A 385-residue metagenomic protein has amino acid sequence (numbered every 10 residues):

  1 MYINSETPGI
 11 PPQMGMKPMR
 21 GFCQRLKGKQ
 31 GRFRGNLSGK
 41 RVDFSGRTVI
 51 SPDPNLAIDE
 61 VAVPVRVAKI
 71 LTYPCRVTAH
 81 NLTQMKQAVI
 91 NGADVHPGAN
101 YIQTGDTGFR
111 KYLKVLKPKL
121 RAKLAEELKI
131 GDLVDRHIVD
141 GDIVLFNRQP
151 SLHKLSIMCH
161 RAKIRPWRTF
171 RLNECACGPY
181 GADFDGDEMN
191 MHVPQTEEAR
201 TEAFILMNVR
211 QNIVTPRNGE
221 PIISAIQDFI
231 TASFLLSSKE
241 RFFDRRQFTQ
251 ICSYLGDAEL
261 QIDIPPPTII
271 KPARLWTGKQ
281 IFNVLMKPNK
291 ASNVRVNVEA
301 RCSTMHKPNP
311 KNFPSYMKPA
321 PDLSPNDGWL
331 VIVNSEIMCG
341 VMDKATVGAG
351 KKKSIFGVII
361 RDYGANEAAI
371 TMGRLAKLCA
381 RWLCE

Functional and structural regions predicted by a protein language model:
M1-F204, N208-I213, D263-K290, N297 (+9 more regions): Core mixed alpha/beta domains of very large multi-subunit molecular machines
K17, S45, F184, E198 (+3 more regions): Charged, alpha-helix-enriched surfaces in structured cytosolic catalytic cores of large nucleotide-utilizing machines
Q24, G181, K344-S354: Active-site-adjacent bridging/hinge elements
I213-I226: Interdomain boundary/hinge elements
I223, E240-R241: Conserved phosphate-handling catalytic cores of large alpha/beta enzymes
I230-A232: N-terminal cationic and glycine-rich segments that engage phosphates or anionic surfaces
R241-T268: Phosphate/diphosphate-binding loops
I355-G364, T371-E385: N-terminal glycine-/lysine-enriched basic segments
